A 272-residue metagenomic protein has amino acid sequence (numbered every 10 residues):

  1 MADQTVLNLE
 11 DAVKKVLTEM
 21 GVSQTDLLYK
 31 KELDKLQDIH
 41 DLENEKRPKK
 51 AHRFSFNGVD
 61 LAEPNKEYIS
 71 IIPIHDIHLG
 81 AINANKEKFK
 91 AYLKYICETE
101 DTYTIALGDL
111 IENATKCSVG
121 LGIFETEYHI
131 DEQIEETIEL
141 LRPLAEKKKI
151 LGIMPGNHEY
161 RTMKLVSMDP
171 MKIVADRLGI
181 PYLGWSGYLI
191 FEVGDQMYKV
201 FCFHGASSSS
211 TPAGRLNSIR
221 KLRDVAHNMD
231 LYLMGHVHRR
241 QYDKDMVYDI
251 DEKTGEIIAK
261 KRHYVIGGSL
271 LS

Functional and structural regions predicted by a protein language model:
M1-P73, H78, G184, Y188: Acidic, histidine-bearing metal-coordination/catalytic regions of metal-dependent phosphoesterases
V6, G21, E45, K148-K149 (+2 more regions): Short, flexible coil/linker elements and helix-boundary hinge sites characteristic of intrinsically disordered
N8, E136-I150, H238-E252: N-terminal short leaders/motifs
H52-L183: Core catalytic region of metal-dependent phosphoesterases/phosphodiesterases, especially metallo-beta-lactamase-like
P64-N65, G194, I258: Short, flexible hinge/linker loops that cap or flank conserved catalytic cores
H75-A81, V193, H204-S207, G268: Short, flexible loop/turn elements at secondary-structure junctions
A106, M197-F201, A206-S272: Conserved beta-sheet core of the metallophosphoesterase superfamily
T162-G214: An acidic, phosphate/nucleotide-engaging active-site surface
